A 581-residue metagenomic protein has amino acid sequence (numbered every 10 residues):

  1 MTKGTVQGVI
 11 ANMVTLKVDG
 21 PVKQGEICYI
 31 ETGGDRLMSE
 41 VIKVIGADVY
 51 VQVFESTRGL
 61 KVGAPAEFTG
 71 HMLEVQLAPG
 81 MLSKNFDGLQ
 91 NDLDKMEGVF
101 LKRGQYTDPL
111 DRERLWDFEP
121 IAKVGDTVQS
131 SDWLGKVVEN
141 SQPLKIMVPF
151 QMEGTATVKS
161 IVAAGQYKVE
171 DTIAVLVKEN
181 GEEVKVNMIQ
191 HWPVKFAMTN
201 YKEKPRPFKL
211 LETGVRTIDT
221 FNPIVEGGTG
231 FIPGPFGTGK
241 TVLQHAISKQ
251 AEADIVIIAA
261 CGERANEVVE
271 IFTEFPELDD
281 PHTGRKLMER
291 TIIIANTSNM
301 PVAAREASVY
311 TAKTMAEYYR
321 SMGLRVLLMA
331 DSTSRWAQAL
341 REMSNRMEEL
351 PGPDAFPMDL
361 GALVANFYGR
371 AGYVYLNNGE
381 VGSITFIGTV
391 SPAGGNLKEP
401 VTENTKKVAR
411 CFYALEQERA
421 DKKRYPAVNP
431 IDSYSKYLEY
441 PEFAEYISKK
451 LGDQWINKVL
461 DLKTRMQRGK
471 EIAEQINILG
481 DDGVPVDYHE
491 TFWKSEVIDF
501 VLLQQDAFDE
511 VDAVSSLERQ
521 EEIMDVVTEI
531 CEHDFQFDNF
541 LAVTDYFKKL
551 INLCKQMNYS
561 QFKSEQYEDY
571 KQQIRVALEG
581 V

Functional and structural regions predicted by a protein language model:
M1-K102: N-terminal accessory targeting/assembly segments
V6, V41, N85, T127 (+2 more regions): Conserved hydrophobic positions within beta-strands
A11, L37, G46-V49, H71 (+5 more regions): Metallocofactor- and cofactor-centric catalytic cores in central/energy metabolism, strongly enriched
K17-V22, F54-G59, E74, E119-D126 (+3 more regions): Short, surface-exposed secondary-structure edge patches
D19, G33, H71-M72, Q90 (+4 more regions): Short, surface-exposed secondary-structure boundary micro-motifs
G98-E139, L144-Q151, A156, K168-G228 (+3 more regions): P-loop NTPase nucleotide-binding/switch module
T220-F221, G227-I551, K563: P-loop NTPase catalytic core
D538-V581: C-terminal amphipathic alpha-helical interaction region
